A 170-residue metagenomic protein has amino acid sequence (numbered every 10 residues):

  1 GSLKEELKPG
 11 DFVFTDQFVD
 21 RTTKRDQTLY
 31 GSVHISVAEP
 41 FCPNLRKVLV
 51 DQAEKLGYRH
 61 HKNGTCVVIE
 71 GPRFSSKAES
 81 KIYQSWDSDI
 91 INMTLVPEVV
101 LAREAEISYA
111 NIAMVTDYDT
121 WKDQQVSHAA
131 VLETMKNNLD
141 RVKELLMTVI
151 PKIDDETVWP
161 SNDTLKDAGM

Functional and structural regions predicted by a protein language model:
G1-T120, A129, E133-K136, D140 (+1 more regions): Glycine-rich phosphate- or other oxyanion-binding loops that anchor nucleotides, phosphorylated ligands
